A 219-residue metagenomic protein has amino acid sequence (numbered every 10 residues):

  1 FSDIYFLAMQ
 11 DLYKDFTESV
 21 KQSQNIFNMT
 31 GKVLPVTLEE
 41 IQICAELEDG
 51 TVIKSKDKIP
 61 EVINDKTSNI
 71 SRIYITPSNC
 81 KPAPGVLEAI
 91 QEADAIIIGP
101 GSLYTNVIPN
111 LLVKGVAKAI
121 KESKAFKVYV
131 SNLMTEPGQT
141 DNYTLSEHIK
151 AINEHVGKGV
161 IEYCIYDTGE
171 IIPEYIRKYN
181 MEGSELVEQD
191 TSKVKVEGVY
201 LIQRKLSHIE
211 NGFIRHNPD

Functional and structural regions predicted by a protein language model:
F1-D15, G101-T105, M134-T140, I171 (+1 more regions): Glycine-rich phosphate/diphosphate-binding loops and the adjacent beta-loop-alpha structural elements that coordinate
F1-K66: Electropositive, gly/pro-rich neighborhoods at or near active sites that engage anionic ligands
E39-P100: Active-site gating loop/helix substructures
K56-K58, V62-Y74, N110-M134, S184-R204: P-loop/Walker A phosphate-binding loop and immediately adjacent motor/lid segment at beta-alpha junctions
T67-I70, L103, V107-V160, I171 (+1 more regions): Conserved phosphate- and dinucleotide-binding cores of soluble alpha/beta proteins, encompassing both enzyme active
N142-D219: C-terminal functional extensions of proteins
